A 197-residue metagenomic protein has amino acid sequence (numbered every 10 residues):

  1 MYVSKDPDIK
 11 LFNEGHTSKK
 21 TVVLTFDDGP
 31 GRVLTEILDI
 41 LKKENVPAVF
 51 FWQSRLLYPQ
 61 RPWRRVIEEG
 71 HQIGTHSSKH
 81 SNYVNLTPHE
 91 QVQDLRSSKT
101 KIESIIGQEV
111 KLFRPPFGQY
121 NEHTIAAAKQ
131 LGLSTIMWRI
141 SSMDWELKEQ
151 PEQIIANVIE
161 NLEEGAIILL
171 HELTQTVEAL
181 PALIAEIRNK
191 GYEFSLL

Functional and structural regions predicted by a protein language model:
M1-L24, P30-K43, P59-R64, Q153 (+1 more regions): N-terminal pre-catalytic segment of deacetylase/amide-hydrolase enzymes
K20-V22, R32, E36, K42-E152 (+2 more regions): Metal-dependent polysaccharide deacetylase catalytic core of the NodB/CE4 family, i.e., the active-site-bearing domain
Q175-E178, I187: Histidine-centered active-site loop/cap adjacent to the catalytic His in serine esterases/O-acetyl transfer systems
